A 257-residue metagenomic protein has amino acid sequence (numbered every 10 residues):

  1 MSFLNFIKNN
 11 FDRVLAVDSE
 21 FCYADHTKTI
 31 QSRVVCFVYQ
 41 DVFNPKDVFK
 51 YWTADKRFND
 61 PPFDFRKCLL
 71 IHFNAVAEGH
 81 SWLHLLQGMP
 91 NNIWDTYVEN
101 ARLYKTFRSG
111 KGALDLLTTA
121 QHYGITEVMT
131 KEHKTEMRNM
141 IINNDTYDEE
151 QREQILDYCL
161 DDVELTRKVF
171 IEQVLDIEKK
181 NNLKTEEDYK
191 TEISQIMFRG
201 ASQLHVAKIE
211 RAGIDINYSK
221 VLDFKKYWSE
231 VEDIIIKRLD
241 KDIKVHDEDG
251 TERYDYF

Functional and structural regions predicted by a protein language model:
M1-E20, T29-S32, M137-F257: Conserved "right-hand" nucleotidyltransferase catalytic core of DNA-directed polymerases
M1-S2, Y23, A54-D60, T191: Short alpha-helical segments and helix-capping/turn motifs at coil-helix boundaries
S19-H26, N74: Ser/Thr-glycine-rich phosphate-binding loops at phosphate-binding pockets of nucleotides, nucleotide cofactors
S32-V35, Y39, F43-K179, V206: Active-site-proximal helix-loop-helix substrate-binding element of RNase H-like nuclease domains
